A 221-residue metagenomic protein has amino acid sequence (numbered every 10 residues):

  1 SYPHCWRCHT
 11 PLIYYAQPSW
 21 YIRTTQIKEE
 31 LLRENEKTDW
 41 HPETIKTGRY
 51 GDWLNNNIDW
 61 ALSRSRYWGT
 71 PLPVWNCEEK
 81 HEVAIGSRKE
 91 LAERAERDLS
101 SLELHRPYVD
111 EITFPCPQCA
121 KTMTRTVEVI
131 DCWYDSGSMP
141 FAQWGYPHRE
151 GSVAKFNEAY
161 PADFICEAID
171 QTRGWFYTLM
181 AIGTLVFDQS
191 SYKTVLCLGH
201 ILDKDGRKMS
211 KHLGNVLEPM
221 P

Functional and structural regions predicted by a protein language model:
S1-R88, L102-Y108, W175-F176, R207 (+1 more regions): Residue patterns forming the tRNA-binding/recognition surfaces of aminoacyl-tRNA synthetases and related DALR
C5, C77, T113-C119: Short cysteine-rich clusters marking metal-coordination/redox-active sites
W68-G69, H81-A84, C132, M139-A142 (+4 more regions): Flexible loop/turn segments at secondary-structure boundaries
A92-E93, S152: Aromatic-residue-lined binding/catalytic grooves and analogous aromatic/hydrophobic interfacial grooves in multimeric
K121-I130, F156, D163-E167, L202-P221: Conserved phosphate-binding loops in nucleotide/dinucleotide-binding enzymes
R125-Y160, K193: Active-site-adjacent "gating/activation" loops or surface patches in catalytic cores
T172-D188: Metal-dependent nuclease catalytic cores in nucleic-acid-processing enzymes, especially RNase H-like/related
L196-G199: AMP-binding/adenylate-forming catalytic domain of the ANL superfamily
